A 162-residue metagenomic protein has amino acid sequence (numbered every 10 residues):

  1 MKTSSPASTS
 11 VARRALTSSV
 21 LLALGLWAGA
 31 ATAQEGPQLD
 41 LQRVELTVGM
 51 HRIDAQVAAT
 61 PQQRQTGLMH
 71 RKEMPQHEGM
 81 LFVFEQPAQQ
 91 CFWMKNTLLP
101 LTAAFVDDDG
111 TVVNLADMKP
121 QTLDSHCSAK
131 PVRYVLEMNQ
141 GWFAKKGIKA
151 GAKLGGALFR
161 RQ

Functional and structural regions predicted by a protein language model:
K2-S19: Bacterial N-terminal signal peptides that target proteins for export
A15-G29: Bacterial N-terminal signal peptides
Q34-Q162: Compact, glycine-rich, soluble single-domain proteins
